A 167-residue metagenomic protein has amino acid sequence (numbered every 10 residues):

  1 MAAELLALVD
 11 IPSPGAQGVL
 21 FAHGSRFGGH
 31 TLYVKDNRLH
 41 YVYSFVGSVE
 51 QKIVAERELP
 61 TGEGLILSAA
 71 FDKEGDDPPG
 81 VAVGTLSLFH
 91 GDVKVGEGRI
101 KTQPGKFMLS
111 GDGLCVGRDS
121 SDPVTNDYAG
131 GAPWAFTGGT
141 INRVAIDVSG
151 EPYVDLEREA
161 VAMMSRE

Functional and structural regions predicted by a protein language model:
M1-E167: Extracellular glycan-associated modules
